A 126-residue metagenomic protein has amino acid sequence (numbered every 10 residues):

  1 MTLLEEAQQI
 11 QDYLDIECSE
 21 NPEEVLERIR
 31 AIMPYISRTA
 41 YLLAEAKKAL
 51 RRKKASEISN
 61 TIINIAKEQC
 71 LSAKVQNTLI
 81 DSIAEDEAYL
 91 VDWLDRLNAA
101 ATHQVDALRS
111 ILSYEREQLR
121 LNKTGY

Functional and structural regions predicted by a protein language model:
M1-I10, E117-Y126: Terminal, compositionally biased segments
L3-P34: Short, charge-rich amphipathic alpha-helices with coiled-coil/heptad character
C18, V25-R28, I32, T39 (+4 more regions): Amphipathic alpha-helical coiled-coil segments and their boundaries
L26-I58: Short, well-structured hydrophobic secondary-structure segments
L42, A49-R52, S56, I63 (+4 more regions): Soluble, cytosolic/nucleoplasmic coiled-coil alpha-helices used as oligomeric scaffolds and tethers in large eukaryotic
K48-A88: Extended, amphipathic alpha-helical coiled-coil scaffold segments used for oligomerization/tethering in eukaryotic
Y89-R120: Long amphipathic alpha-helical coiled-coil segments
